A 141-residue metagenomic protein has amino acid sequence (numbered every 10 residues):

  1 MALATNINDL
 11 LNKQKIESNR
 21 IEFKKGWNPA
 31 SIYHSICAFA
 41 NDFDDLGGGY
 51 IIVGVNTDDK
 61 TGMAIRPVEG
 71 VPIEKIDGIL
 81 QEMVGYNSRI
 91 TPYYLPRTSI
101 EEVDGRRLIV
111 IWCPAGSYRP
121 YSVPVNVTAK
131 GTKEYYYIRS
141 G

Functional and structural regions predicted by a protein language model:
M1-G141: Conserved N-terminal catalytic/coupling substructures associated with nucleotide/phosphate chemistry
